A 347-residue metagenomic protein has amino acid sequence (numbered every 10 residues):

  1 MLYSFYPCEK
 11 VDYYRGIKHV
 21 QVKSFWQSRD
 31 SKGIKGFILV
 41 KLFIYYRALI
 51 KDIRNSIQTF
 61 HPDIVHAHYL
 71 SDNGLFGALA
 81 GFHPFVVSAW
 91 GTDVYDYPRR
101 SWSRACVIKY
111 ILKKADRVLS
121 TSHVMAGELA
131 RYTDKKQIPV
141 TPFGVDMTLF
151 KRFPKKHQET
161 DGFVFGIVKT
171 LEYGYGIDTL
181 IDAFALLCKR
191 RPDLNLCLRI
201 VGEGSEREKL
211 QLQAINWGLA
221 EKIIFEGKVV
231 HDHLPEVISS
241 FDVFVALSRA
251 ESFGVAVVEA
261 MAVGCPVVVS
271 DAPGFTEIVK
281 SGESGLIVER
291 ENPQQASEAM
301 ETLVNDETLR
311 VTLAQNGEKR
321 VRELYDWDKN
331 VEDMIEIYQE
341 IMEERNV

Functional and structural regions predicted by a protein language model:
S4, V87, I108-R152, I167: Donor nucleotide-sugar binding/catalytic pocket of nucleotide-sugar-dependent glycosyltransferases
L112, K228-V229, E236-F241: Short alpha-helical donor nucleotide-sugar binding micro-motif in glycosyltransferases
Q158-F184, R199: Conserved donor-binding/catalytic core segment of Leloir-type glycosyltransferases
Q211-V229: Nucleotide-activated donor-binding/catalytic signature segment of Leloir-type glycosyltransferases, i.e., the conserved
R249: Aromatic "clamp/platform" in nucleotide-sugar-dependent glycosyltransferases that forms part of the donor/acceptor
P266-V269: Short hydrophobic beta-strand element within catalytic cores of glycosyltransferases and related nucleotide-activated
S281-G282, L286-P293, T302-E307: Conserved acidic donor-binding segment of nucleotide-sugar-dependent glycosyltransferases
Q295, T302, L309-L324, N330-E336: A short, well-ordered alpha-helix in the C-terminal region of glycosyltransferases
